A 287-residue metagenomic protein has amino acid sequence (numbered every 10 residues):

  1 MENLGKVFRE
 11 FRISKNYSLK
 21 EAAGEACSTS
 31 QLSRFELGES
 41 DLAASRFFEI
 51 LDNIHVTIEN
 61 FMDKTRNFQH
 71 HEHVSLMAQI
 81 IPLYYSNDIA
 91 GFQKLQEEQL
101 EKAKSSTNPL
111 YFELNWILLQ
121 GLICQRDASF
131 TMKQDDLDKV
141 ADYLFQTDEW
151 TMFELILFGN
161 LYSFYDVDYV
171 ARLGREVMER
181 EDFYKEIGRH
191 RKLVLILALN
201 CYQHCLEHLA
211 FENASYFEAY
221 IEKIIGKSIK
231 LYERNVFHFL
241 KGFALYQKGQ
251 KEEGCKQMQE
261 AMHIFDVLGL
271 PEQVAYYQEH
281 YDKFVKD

Functional and structural regions predicted by a protein language model:
M1-S14: A short, Lys/Arg-rich alpha-helix, primarily the initiator
V7, A78, F112-I123, I156 (+7 more regions): "A position-specific structural signal for the A-helix of alpha-solenoid helical repeats
N16-S33: Short alpha-helical DNA-recognition segment
S45-N60: DNA major-groove recognition helix of helix-turn-helix/homeodomain DNA-binding modules
D63-A90, H263, V267: Short, charged recognition helix plus adjacent turn of helix-turn-helix-like nucleic-acid-binding domains
Y85-E98, S129-D138, V167-E179, H208-A219 (+1 more regions): Helix-turn-helix repeat elements of alpha-solenoid scaffolds
E97-K104, D138-Q146, M178-K185, E218-K227 (+1 more regions): Amphipathic alpha-helical segments of tetratricopeptide repeats
E154-L231: Alpha-helical adaptor scaffolds
